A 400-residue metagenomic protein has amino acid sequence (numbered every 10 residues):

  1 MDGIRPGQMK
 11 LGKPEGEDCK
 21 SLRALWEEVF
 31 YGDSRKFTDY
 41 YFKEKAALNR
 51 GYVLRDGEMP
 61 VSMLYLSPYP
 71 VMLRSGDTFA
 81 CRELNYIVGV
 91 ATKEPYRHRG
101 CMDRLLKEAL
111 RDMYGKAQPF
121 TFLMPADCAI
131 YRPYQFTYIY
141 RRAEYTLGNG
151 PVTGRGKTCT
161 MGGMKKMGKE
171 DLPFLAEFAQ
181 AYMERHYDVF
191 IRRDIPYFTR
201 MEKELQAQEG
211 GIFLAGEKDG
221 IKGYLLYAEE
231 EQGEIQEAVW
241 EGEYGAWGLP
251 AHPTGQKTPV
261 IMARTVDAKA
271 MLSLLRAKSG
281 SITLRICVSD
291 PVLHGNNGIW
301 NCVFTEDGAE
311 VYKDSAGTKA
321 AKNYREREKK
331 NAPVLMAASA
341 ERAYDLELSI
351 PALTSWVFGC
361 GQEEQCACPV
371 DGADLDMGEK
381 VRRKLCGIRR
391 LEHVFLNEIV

Functional and structural regions predicted by a protein language model:
M1-P68, S75-Y86, T153-I195, E230-G233: Short amphipathic alpha-helix that is part of the acyltransferase structural core
N49-V53, M63, G89, G210-L214 (+1 more regions): Short hydrophobic/aromatic beta-strand element in the GNAT-like acyltransferase core that lines or flanks the acyl-donor
R55-M59, G216-G220, V370: A glycine-centered beta-loop-beta connector
G89-T92, H98-M113, E243-P253: Conserved acetyl-CoA-binding loop-helix of GNAT-fold acetyltransferases
D112-P125, T254-I261: Conserved GNAT acetyl-CoA-binding A-motif
G115-P119, P125-E144, A270-M271: Conserved active-site alpha-helix within GNAT-family acetyltransferase domains
R142-Y244, L249-L284, S289-P291: Amide-forming acyltransferase catalytic core, primarily the GNAT-like/NAT-type and related acyltransferase folds
T258-V400: C-terminal functional modules
